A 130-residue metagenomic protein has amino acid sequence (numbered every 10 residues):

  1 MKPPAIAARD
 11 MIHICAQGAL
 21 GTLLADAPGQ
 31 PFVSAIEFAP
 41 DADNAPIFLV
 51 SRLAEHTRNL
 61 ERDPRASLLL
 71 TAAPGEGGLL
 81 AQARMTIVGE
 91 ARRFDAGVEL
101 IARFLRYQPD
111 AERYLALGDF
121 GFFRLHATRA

Functional and structural regions predicted by a protein language model:
M1-A130: Binding-site signature for planar aromatic cofactors or substrates
